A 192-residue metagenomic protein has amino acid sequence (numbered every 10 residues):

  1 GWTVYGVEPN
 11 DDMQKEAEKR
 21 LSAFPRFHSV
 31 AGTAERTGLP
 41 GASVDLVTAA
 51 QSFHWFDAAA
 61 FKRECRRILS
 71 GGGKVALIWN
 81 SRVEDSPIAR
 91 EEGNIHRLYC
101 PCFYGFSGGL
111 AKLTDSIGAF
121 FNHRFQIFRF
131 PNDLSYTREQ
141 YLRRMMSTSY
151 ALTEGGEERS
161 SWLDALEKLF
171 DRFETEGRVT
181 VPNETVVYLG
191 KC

Functional and structural regions predicted by a protein language model:
G1-T37: Class I SAM-dependent methyltransferase SAM/SAH-binding core
G1-V7, A42-V44, R97, C102: N-terminal/domain-start segments enriched in small and hydrophobic, helix-friendly residues, covering either
G1-W2, T37, W55-F56, W79 (+2 more regions): Tryptophan-centric aromatic hotspots in well-structured domains and transmembrane helices
V4-V7, A17, V44-V47, C65 (+1 more regions): Hydrophobic packing within well-folded, soluble alpha/beta domains
E35-V47: A short acidic, Gly/Pro-enriched loop at the edge of an enzyme's catalytic core that lines a small-molecule cofactor
D45-A59: A short SAM/SAH-binding and catalytic strip from SAM-dependent methyltransferases
R63-S135: Conserved catalytic/acceptor-binding region of the Class I
L113-C192: Conserved Class I S-adenosyl-L-methionine
